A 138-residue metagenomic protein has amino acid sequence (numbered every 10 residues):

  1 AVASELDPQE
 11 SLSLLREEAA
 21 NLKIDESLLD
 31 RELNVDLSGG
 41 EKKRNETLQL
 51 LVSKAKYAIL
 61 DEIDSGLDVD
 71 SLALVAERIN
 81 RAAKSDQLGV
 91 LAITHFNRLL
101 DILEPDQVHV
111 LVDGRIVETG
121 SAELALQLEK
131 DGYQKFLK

Functional and structural regions predicted by a protein language model:
A1-K56: ABC-family P-loop ATPase nucleotide-binding domains
A58, V90, V108-H109: Short, well-ordered beta-strand core segments
I59-I63, D70: Walker B catalytic motif
V69-A76: Short alpha-helix of the ABC ATPase nucleotide-binding domain corresponding to the H-loop/switch region
R78-F96, L100-I102: Conserved catalytic loops of ABC-family nucleotide-binding domains
D101-V110: Conserved catalytic segment of ABC-fold P-loop ATPases
L111, R115-K138: Conserved beta-strand-loop-alpha-helix hinge in the C-terminal portion of ABC ATPase nucleotide-binding domains
